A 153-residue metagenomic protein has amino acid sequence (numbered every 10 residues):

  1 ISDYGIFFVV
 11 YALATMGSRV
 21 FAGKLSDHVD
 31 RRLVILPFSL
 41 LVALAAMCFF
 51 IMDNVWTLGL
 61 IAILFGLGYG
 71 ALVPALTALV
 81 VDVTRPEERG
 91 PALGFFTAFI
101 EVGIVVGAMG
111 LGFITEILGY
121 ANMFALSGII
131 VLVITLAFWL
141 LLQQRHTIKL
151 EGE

Functional and structural regions predicted by a protein language model:
I1-F8, L58, L93: Juxtamembrane helix-start elements in MFS-like secondary transporters
I6-T15, I100: Transmembrane alpha-helical segments of major facilitator superfamily
A12-V20, I104-V105: Residue-level signature of mid-helix packing/kink "hotspots" within the transmembrane helices of 12-pass Major
S18-D30, T115-E116: Helix-to-loop junctions at the C-terminal end of transmembrane segments in multipass secondary transporters
L33-C48: Structural signature of the two symmetry-related core transmembrane helices
F50-I61: Helix-loop junctions at membrane interfaces in 12-TM secondary transporters
A71-T84: Intracellular juxtamembrane helix-capping segments at the cytosolic ends of symmetry-related transmembrane helices
F113-I130: A membrane-interface helix-boundary motif in multi-pass transporters
